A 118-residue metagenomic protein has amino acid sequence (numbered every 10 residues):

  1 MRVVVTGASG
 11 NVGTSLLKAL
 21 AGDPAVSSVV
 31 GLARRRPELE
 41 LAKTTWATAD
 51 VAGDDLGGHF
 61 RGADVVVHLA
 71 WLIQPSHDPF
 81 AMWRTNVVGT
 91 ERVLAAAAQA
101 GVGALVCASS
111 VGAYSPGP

Functional and structural regions predicted by a protein language model:
M1-G22: N-terminal Rossmann NAD(P)H-binding glycine-rich loop of SDR-like oxidoreductase domains
R2, S27-S28, G103-A104: Residues at the starts of beta-strands that form the adenosine-phosphate
T6, L32, V66-A70, L105-V111: SDR active-site strand-loop-helix element
T6-S9, T85, T90: Ser/Thr-centric signal marking residues that sit in or immediately flank functional binding/regulatory motifs
A25, G62, G101-V102: Short loop/turn motifs at secondary-structure junctions
A25-R34: Conserved glycine-rich Rossmann-like NAD(P)H-binding loop of the short-chain dehydrogenase/reductase
E38, T44, T48-T85, A96 (+1 more regions): NAD(P)H-binding glycine-rich loop region in Rossmannoid oxidoreductase-like domains and their noncatalytic homologs
V88, R92-P118: Conserved Rossmann-fold NAD(P)-dependent oxidoreductase catalytic core, especially the SDR/UDP-sugar
